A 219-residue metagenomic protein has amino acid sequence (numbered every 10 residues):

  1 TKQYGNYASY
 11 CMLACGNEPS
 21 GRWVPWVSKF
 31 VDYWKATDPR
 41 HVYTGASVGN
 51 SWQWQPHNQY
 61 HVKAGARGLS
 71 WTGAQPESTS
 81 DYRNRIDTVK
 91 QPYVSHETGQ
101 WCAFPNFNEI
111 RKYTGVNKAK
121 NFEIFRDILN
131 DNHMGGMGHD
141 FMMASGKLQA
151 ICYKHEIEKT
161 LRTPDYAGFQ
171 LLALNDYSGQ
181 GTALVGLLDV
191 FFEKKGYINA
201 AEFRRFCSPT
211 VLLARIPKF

Functional and structural regions predicted by a protein language model:
T1-D176, G181-L188: Substrate-binding/catalytic cleft of secreted carbohydrate-active enzymes, primarily glycoside hydrolases
T37, L172-F219: Aromatic-rich peripheral "rim/lid" segments of glycoside hydrolase catalytic domains that contact and position glycan
